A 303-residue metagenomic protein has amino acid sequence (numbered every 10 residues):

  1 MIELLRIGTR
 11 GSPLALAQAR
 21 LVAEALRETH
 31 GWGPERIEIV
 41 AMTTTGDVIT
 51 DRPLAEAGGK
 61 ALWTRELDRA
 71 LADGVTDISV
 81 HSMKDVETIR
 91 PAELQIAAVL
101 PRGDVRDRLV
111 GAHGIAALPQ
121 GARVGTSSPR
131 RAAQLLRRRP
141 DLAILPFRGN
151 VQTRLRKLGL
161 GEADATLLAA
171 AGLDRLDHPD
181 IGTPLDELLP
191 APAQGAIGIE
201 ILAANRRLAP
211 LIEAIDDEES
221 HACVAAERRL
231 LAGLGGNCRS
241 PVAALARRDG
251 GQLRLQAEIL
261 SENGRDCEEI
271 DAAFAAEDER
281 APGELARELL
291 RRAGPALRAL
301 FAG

Functional and structural regions predicted by a protein language model:
I2-T43, I49, E56, T64 (+1 more regions): Small-molecule-sensing regulatory modules
G46-D51, S79, E87-R90: Short active-site-adjacent helix-start/loop capping segments
D51-I78: Short, structured active-site "lid" loops
T76-V80, D164-A165: Short, Asp-centered acidic motifs that coordinate Mg2+ and/or phosphate in catalytic or ligand-binding sites
M83-L142: A conserved helix-loop-strand patch within extracytoplasmic ligand-binding domains of the periplasmic binding
